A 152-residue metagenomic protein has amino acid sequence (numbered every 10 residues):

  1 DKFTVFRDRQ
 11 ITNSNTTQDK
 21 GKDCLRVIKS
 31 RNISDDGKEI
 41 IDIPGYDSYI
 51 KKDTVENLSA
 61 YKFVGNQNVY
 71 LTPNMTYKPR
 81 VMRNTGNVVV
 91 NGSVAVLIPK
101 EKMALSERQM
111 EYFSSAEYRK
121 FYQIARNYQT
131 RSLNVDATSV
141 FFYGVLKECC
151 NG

Functional and structural regions predicted by a protein language model:
D1-G152: Polybasic, glycine- and aromatic-enriched phosphate-binding surface used to engage nucleic acids
